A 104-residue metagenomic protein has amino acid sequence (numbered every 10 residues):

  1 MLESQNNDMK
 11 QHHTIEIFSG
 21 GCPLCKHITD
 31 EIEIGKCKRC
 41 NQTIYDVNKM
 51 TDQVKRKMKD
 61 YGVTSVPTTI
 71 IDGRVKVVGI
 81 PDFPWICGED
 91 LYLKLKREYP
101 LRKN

Functional and structural regions predicted by a protein language model:
M1-H13, L93, R97, L101-N104: Compositionally biased, disordered extreme N-termini, encompassing classical targeting presequences
L2-R39: Local sequence-structure signature of Cys/Sec-based thiol-disulfide redox active-site neighborhoods
D30-E33, M58-K59, P84-W85: Short, glycine/charged-enriched secondary-structure capping and boundary segments
Y45-S65: Thioredoxin-like thiol-disulfide oxidoreductase module
T68: Conserved nucleotide-sugar phosphate-binding/catalytic loop shared by glycosyltransferases and other
I71-N104: Non-catalytic, surface beta->alpha helical segment in thiol-disulfide oxidoreductase systems
